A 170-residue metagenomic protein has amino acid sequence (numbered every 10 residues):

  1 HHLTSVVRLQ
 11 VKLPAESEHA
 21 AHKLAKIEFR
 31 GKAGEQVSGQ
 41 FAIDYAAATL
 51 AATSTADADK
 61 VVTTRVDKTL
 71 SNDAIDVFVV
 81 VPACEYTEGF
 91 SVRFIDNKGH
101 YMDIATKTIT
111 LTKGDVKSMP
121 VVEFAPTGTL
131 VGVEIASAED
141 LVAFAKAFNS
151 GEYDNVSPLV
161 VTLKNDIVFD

Functional and structural regions predicted by a protein language model:
H1-H2, K12-P14, I104-G128: Extracellular beta-sheet/turn segments enriched in Thr/Pro/Gly and aliphatic residues
H1-L3, E35, D115, A143-A145: Outer/extracellular conduits and scaffolds centered on Gram-negative outer-membrane beta-barrels
T4-R8, L24, G89, P158-V160: Extracellular structured ligand-interaction cores
V6-K12, F78-V80, T162-K164: Residues within well-ordered beta-strands of beta-sheet-rich folds
V7, E16-E18, I27: A surface/extracellular/periplasmic glyco- and lipid-processing/surface-interacting theme
P14-S17, G34-E35, D166-F169: Acidic glycine-/aspartate-rich tracts in secreted/extracellular proteins
A20-L111: Tryptophan-paired
T127-D170: Surface-exposed repetitive/solenoidal architectures
